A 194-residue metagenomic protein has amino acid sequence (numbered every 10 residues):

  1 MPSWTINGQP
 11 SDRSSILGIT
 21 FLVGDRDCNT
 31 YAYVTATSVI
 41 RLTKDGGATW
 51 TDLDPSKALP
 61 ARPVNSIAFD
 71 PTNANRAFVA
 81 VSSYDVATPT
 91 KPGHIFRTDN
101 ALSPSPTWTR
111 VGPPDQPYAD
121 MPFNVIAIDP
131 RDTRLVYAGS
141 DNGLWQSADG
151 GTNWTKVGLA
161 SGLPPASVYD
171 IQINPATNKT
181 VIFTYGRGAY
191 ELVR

Functional and structural regions predicted by a protein language model:
M1-R194: Extracellular glycan-interacting surfaces
